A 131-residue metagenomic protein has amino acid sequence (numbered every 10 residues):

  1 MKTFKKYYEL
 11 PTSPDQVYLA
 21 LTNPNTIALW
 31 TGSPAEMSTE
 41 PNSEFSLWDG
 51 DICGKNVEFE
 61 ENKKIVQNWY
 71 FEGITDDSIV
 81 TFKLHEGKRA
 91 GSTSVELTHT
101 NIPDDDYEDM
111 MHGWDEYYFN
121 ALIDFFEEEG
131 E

Functional and structural regions predicted by a protein language model:
M1-E36: Hydrophobic ligand-binding cavity/cleft-lining segments
T3-Y7, D51, K64, I79 (+1 more regions): Intrinsic-disorder/low-complexity, polar/charged segments enriched in Ser/Thr/Lys/Arg/Asp/Glu/Gln
Y7-P11, S46, K55, K83: Generic structural detector for well-ordered beta-strands
T12, E44-W48, D109: Alpha-helical scaffold segments that form or flank carboxylate-/histidine-based iron centers
V17-Y18, I27, F45, N56 (+4 more regions): Hydrophobic pocket/interface hotspot
A20, W30, N68, D105 (+1 more regions): Residues that scaffold the ATP/ADP-binding catalytic core of kinase and kinase-like folds
A28-G32, M37-G73, I79: Glycine-rich portal/gate segments that line the openings of hydrophobic small-molecule binding cavities
E72-Y117, A121-L122, E131: Beta-strand/loop substructures that line and gate deep hydrophobic ligand-binding cavities in soluble
